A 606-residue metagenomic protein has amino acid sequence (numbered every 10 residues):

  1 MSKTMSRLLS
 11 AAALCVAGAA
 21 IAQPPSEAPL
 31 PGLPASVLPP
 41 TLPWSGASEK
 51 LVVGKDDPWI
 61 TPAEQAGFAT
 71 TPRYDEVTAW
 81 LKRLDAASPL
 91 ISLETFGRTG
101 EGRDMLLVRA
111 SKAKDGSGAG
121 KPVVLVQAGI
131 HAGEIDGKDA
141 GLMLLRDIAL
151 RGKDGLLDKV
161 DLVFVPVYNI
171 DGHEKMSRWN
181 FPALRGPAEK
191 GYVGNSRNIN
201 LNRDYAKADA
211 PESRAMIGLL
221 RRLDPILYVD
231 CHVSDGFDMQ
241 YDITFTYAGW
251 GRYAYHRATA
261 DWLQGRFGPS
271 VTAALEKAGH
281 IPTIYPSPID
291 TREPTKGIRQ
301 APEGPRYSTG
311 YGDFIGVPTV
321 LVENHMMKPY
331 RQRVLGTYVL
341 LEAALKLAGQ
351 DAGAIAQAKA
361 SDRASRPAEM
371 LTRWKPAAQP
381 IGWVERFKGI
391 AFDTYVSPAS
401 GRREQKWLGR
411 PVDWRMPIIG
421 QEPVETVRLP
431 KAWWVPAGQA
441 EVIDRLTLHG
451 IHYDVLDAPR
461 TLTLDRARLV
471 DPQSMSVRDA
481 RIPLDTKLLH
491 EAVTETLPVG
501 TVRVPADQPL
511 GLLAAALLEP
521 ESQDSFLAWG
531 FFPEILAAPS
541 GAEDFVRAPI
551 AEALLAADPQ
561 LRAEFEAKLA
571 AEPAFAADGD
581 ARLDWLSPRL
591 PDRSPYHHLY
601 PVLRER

Functional and structural regions predicted by a protein language model:
S2-S6, Q23-R606: Structured catalytic-domain cores with a bias toward divalent-metal coordination
R7-C15: Sec-dependent N-terminal signal peptides
A17-A19: N-terminal signal peptide c-region/cleavage motif recognized by signal peptidases
